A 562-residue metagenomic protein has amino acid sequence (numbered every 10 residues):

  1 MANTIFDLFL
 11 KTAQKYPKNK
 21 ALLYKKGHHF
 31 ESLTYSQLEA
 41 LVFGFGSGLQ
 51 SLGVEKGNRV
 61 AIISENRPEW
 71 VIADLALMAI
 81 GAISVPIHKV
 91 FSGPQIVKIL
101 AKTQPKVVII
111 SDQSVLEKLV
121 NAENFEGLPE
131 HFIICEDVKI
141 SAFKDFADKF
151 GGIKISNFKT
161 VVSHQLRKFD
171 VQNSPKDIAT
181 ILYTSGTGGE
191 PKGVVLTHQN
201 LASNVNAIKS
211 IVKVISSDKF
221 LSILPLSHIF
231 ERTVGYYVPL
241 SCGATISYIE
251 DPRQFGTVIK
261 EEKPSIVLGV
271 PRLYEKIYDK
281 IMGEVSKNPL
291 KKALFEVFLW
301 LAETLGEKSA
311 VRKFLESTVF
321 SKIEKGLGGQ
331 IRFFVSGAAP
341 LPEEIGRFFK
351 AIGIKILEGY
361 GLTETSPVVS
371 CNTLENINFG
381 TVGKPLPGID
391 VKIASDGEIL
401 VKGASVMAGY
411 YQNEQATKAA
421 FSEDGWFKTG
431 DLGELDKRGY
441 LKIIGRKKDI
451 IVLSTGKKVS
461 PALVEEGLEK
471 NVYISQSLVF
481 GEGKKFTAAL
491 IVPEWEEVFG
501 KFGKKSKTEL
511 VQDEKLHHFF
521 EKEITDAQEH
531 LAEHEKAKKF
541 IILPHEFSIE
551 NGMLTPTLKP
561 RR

Functional and structural regions predicted by a protein language model:
A2, L22-R67, V71, L75 (+3 more regions): Conserved AMP-binding/adenylate-forming core of the ANL superfamily
P17-K20, S156, V162-Y183, E190 (+1 more regions): Conserved pre-ATP/AMP-binding loop-to-beta segment of ANL
S32-S36, A179-V205: Conserved AMP-binding A3 loop
L52, P385-A394, E398-L453, K470: Conserved ATP-binding/catalytic segment of the ANL
F91-N124, N204-L221, P252-I266: Conserved ATP-dependent adenylate/AMP-binding module captured primarily in the ANL superfamily
L116-P175, I281-K322: ANL superfamily adenylate-forming
A202-K219, L226-F320, Q330, K355: Conserved AMP-binding/adenylation subdomain of ANL enzymes
Q476-V479, K485, E521-R562: Conserved C-terminal "lid"/linker of ANL adenylate-forming enzymes
